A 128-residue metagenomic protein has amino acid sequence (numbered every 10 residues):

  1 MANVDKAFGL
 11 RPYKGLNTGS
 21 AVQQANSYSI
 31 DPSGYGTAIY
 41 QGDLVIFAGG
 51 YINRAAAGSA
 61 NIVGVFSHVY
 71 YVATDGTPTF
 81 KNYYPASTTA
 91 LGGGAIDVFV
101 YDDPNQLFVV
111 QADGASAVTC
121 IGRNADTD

Functional and structural regions predicted by a protein language model:
M1-D128: Surface-exposed, low-hydrophobicity beta-strand/loop segments enriched in small/polar/acidic residues
